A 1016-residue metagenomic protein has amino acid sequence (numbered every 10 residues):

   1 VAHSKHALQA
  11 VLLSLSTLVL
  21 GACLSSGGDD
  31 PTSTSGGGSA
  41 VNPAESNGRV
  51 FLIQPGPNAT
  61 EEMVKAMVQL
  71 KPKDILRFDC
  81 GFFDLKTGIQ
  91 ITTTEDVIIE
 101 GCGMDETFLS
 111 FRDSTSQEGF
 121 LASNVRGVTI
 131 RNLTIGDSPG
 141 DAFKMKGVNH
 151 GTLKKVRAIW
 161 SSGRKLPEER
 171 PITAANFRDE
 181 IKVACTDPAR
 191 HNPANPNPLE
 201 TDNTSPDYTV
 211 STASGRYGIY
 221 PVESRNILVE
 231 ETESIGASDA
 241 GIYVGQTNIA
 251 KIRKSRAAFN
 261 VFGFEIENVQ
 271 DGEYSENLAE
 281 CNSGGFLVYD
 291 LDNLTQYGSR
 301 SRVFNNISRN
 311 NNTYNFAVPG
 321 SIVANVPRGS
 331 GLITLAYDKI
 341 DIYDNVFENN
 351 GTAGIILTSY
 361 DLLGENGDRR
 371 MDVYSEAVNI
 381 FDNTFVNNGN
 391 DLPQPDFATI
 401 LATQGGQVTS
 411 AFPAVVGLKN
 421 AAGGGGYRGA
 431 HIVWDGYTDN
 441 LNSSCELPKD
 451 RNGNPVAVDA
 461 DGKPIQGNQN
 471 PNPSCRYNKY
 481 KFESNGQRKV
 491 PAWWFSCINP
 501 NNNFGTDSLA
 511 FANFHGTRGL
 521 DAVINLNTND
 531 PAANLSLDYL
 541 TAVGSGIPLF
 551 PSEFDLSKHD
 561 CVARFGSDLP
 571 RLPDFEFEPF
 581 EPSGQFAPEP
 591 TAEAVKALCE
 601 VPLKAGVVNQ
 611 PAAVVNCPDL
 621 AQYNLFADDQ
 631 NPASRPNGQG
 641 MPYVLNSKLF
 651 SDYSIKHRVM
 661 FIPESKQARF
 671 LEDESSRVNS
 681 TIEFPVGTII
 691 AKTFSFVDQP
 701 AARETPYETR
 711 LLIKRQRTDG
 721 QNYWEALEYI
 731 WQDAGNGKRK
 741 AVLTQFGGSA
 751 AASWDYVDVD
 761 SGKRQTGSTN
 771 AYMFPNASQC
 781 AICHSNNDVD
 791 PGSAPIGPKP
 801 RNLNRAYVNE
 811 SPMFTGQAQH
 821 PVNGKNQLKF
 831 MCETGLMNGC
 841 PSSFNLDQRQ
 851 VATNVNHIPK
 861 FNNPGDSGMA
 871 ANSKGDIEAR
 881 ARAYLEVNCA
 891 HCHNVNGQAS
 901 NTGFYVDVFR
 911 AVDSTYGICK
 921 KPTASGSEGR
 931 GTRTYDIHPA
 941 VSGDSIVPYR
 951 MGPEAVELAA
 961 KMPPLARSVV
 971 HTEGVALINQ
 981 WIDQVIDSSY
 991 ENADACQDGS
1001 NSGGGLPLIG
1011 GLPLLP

Functional and structural regions predicted by a protein language model:
L13, L18-S46, S989-L1015: Bacterial Sec-dependent N-terminal signal peptides
N47-E61, R77, D84, E95-P139 (+1 more regions): Right-handed parallel beta-helix/beta-spiral solenoid domain characteristic of secreted/periplasmic
M63-Q69, D84-T93, I99, S110 (+2 more regions): Short, T/G/N/S-enriched strand-turn elements that build extracellular solenoid repeat scaffolds
V68, G88-T92, E118-N124, D141-G147 (+14 more regions): Glycine-rich beta-solenoid repeat tracts in large extracellular/virion proteins
L76, F83, I89, V97 (+16 more regions): Solenoid scaffold repeats with emphasis on beta-solenoid/beta-helix
L649, I655-A668, D673-A883: Extended surface/linker regions that mediate inter-domain or inter-protein docking in multi-component redox
Y807-A881, H891-G897, Y905-G999: Electron-transfer interface patches adjacent to heme c in soluble/periplasmic c-type cytochromes and di-/multiheme
